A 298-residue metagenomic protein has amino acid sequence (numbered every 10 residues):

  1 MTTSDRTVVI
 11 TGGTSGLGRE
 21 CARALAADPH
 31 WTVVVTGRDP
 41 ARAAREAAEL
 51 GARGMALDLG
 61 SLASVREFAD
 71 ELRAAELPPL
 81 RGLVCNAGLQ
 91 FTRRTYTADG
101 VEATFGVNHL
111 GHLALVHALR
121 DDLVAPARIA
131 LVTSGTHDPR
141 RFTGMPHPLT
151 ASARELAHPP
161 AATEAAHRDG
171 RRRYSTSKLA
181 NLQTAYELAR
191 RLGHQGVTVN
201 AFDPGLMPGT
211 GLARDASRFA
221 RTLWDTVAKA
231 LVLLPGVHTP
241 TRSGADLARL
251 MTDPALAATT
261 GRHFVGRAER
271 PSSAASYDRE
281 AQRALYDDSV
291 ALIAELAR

Functional and structural regions predicted by a protein language model:
M1-P208, E295-L296: Rossmann-fold NAD(P)H-dependent dehydrogenase/reductase core
V8, A255-R298: C-terminal helix-and-tail extensions that cap enzymatic domains
R141-M145, G211-A216, A275-S276: Short aromatic-enriched loop/helix-cap "lid" or pocket-rim segments at secondary-structure transitions that line
A161-R171, L206-R242: Alpha-helical membrane-targeting segments
S177, T226-R270, R279: C-terminal helical subdomain
N181-T184, S243-D246, L285, S289: Alpha-helical packing segments of well-folded alpha/beta enzyme cores
R191, Q195-G196, A201-D203, M207 (+2 more regions): C-terminal/domain-terminus segments
